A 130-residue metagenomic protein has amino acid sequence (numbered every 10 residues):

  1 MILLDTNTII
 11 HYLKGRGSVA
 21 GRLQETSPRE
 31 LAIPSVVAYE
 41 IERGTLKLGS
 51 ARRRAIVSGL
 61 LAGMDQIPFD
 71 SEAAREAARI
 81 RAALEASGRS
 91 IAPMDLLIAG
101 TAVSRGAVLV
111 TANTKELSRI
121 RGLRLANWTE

Functional and structural regions predicted by a protein language model:
M1-I33, V37, R43-L61, S87 (+1 more regions): Short, well-structured N-terminal submotif of metal-dependent ribonuclease cores
D5-T6, I41, A77, A102 (+1 more regions): Generic structural signal for small/hydrophobic residues in well-ordered secondary structure, especially within
T8-I9, V37, A73, I98 (+1 more regions): Alpha-helix capping/helix-boundary segments
G15, A112-K115: Short, polar loop motifs at secondary-structure junctions
A32, I67, A126: General small-molecule cofactor/ligand-binding pocket signal
A55, D65-A112: Active-site neighborhoods of divalent-metal-dependent phosphate/nucleic-acid chemistry enzymes
